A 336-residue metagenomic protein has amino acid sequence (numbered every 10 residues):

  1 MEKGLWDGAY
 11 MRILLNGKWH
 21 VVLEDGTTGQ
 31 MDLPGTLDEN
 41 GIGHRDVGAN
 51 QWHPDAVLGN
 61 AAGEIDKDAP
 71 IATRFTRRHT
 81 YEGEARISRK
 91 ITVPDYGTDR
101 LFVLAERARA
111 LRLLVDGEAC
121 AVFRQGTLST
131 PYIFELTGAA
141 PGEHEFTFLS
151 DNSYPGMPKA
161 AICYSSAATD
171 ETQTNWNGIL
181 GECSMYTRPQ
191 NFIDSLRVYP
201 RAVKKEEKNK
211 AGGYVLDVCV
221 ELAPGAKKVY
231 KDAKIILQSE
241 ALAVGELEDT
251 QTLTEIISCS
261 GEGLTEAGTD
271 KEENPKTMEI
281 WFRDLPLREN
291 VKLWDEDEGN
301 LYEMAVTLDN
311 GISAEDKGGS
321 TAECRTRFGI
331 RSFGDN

Functional and structural regions predicted by a protein language model:
M1-K67, L149, S153-G156, I179-L180 (+3 more regions): Accessory carbohydrate-binding/adhesion or oligomerization-edge regions at the termini of glycan-active proteins
L5-W6, I13-D25, R77-I193, F328: Accessory beta-strand-rich segments of carbohydrate-active enzymes
W6, A305-D309, S313-N336: N-terminal carbohydrate-binding accessory modules
L101, L113-V115, K210-C259, G263: Beta-strand-rich binding/interaction modules
T130, E266-L287: Aromatic sugar-binding surface patches on proteins that engage polysaccharides or sugar-phosphate polymers
G142, G156-M157, V229, A267 (+1 more regions): Short glycine/proline/serine/threonine-rich loop/turn segments at secondary-structure transition edges
E145-F148, E298-I312: Short, aromatic- and glycine-rich surface loops/edge beta-strands on solvent-exposed regions
Q190-P224: Surface beta-strand/loop "capping" patches
